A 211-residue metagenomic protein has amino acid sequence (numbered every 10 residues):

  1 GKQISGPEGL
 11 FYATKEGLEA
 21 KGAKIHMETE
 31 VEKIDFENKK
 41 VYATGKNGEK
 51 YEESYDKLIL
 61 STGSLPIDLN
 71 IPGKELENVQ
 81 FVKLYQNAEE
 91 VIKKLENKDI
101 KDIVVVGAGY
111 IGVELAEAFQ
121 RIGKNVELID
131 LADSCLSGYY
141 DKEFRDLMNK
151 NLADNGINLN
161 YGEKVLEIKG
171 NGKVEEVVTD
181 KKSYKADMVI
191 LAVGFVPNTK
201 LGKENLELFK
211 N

Functional and structural regions predicted by a protein language model:
G1-Q3, G73-E75, D130: Short glycine/proline- and charge-enriched loop/turn segments that cap or connect secondary-structure elements
I4-S5, L10-F11, D102-I103, Y110-E167: Rossmann-like dinucleotide-binding cores of NAD(P)H-dependent redox enzymes
F11-D102, E176-K185, I190-A192, P197: FAD-binding core/adjacent interface of flavoenzyme oxidoreductases
K21, K74-E75, I122, N155 (+1 more regions): Short, structured coil segments at secondary-structure junctions
F36, L69-I71, L115-A116, G138 (+2 more regions): Short glycine-/acidic-enriched loop or helix-start segments at secondary-structure transitions that form or flank
V79-V82, V126-D130, F209-N211: Short hydrophobic/aromatic-enriched beta-strand-loop microsegments
N149-N211: Internal nucleotide-binding/catalytic subdomain
